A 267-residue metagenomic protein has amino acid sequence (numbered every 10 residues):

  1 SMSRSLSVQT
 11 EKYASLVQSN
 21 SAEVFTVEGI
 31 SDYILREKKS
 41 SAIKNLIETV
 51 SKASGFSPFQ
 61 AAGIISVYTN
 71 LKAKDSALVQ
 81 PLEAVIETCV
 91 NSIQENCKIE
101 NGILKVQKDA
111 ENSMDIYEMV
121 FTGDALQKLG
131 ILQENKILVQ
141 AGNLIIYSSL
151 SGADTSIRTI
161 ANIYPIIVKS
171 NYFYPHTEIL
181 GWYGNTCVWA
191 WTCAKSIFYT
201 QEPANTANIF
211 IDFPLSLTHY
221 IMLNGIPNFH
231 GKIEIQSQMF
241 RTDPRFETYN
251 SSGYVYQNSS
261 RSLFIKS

Functional and structural regions predicted by a protein language model:
S1-S3, Q18-L35, G55-K72, S113-K128 (+1 more regions): Well-ordered alpha-helical segments within folded domains of soluble proteins
M2-S21, I34-F56, A77-I103, K136-D154: Long, well-ordered core segments of solenoidal/helical folds
G29-S31, I47-E48, A62-A73, E87-N91 (+2 more regions): Active-site core of glycosidic bond-cleaving carbohydrate-active enzymes
A125-N205: Catalytic cores of secreted or luminal carbohydrate-active enzymes
Y199-N208, V255-S262: Short, ordered beta-strand-loop transition motifs
I211-G231: Surface-exposed beta-strand/loop patches in extracellular or lumenal glycoproteins
E234-T242: Short strand-turn-strand beta-turns centered on an Asx-Gly dipeptide
E247-S267: C-terminal beta-strand-rich structural cap/linker in extracellular carbohydrate-active enzymes
